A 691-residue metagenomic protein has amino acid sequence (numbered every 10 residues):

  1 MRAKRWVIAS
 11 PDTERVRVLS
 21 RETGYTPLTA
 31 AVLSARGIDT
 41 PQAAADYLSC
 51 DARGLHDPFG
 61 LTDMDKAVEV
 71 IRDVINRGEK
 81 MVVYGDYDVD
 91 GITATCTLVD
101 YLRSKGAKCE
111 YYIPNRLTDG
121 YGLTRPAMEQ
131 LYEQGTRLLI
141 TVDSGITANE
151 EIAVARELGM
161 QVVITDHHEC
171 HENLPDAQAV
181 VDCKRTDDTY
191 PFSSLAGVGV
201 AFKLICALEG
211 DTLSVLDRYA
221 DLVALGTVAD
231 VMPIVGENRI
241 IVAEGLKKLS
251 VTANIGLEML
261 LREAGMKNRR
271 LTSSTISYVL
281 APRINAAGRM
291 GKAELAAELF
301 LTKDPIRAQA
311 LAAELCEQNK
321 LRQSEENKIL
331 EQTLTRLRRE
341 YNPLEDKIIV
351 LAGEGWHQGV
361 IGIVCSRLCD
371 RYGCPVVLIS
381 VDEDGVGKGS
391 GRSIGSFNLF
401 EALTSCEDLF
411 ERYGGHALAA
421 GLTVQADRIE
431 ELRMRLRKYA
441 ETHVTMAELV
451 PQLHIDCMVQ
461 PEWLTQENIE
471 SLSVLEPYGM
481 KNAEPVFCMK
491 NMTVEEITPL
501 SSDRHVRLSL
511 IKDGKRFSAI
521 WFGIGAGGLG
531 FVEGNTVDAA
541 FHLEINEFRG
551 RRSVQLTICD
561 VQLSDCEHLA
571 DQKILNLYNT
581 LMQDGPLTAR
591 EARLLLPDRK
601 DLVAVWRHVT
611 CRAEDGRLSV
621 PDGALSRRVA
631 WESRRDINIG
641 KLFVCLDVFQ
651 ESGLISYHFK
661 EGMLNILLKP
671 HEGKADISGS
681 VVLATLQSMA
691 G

Functional and structural regions predicted by a protein language model:
M1-K4, E476: Catalytic domains of riboflavin
R2, A9-L138, L158-G159, E209-E431 (+2 more regions): Hydrophobic helix-and-loop "lid/oligomerization" segment in the mid-to-C-terminal part of catalytic domains
V89, L117, G145-I146, H168-C170 (+2 more regions): Conserved nucleotide-binding/hydrolysis micro-motifs of P-loop NTPases
T97, P175-V228, K600-L602: Short alpha-helices
L98, R103, R239-R336, D370 (+2 more regions): Acidic, two-metal ion nucleic-acid-processing modules in DNA metabolism proteins
R137, Q178, D538: Conserved acidic residues
V142-L195: Histidine/acidic-residue-rich, glycine-tolerant segments that coordinate divalent metal ions
